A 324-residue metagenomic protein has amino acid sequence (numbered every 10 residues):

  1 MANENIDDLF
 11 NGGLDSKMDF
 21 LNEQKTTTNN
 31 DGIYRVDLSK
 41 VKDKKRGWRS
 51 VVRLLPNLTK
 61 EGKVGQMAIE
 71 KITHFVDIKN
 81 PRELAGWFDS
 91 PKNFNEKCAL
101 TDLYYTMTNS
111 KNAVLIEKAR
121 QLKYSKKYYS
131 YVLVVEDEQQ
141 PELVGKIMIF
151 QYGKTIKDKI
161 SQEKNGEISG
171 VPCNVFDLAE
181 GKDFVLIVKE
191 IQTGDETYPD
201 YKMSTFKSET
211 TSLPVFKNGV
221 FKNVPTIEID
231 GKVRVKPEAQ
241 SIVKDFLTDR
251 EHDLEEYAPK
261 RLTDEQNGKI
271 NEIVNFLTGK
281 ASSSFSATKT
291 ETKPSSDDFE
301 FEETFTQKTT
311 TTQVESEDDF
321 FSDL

Functional and structural regions predicted by a protein language model:
A2-E4, R261-L324: Acidic, gly/ser/pro-rich intrinsically disordered tails
A2-V175, K260, D264-G268, F320: OB-fold ssDNA-binding interfaces and closely related basic DNA-contact patches used across DNA replication/repair
D8, M18, T73, G86 (+7 more regions): Short non-domain terminal segments
I33, H74, L103, Q151 (+4 more regions): Intrinsically disordered, low-complexity N-terminal regions enriched in serine/proline/glycine with scattered basic
S39, N80, F206, T211 (+5 more regions): Short linear sequence elements within intrinsically disordered, low-complexity coil regions
K146-I242: Extended serine/threonine-enriched, polar tracts that run as long, contiguous segments within proteins
E209-S283: Structured partner-binding subdomains within large eukaryotic complex subunits
